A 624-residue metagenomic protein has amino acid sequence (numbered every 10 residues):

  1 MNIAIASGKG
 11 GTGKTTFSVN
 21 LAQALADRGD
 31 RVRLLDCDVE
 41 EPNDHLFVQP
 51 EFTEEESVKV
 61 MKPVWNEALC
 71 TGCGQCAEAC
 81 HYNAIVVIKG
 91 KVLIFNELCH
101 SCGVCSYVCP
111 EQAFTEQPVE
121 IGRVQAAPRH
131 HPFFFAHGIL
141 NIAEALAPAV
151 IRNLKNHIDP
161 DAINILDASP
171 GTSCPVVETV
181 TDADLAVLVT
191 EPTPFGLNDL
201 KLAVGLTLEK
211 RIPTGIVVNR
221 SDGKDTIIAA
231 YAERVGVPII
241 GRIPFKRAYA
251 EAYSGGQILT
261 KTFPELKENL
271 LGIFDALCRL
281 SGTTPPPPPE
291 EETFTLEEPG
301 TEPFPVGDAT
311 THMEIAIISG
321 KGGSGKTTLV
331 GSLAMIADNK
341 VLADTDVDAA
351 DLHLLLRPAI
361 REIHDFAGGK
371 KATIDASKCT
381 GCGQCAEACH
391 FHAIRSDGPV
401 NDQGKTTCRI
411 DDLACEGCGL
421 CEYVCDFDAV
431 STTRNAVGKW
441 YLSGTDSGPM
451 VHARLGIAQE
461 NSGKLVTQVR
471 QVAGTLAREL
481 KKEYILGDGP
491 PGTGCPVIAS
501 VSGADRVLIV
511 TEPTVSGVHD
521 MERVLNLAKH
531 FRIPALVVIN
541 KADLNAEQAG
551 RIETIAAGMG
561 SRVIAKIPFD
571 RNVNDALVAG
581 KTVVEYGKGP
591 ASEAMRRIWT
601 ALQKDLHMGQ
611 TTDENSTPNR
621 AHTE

Functional and structural regions predicted by a protein language model:
M1-R28, G307-A337: Walker A (P-loop) phosphate-binding motif
D30-D44, P118-G122, N339-H353, T433-K439: Short beta-strand-centered segment that lines the nucleotide-binding/catalytic pocket of NTP-utilizing
Q49-E67, R357-A376: N-terminal glycine-rich dinucleotide-binding loop that anchors FAD/FMN and/or NAD(P) in oxidoreductases
Q75-L93, V104-E120, Q384-I410, L420-A436: Iron-sulfur cluster-binding cysteine motifs and their immediate structural context in ferredoxin-like electron-transfer
L98-A127, P132, H137, A414-S447 (+1 more regions): Hydrophobic alpha-helical segments and helix pairs
E111, P118-A126, P148-A149, N153-F245 (+6 more regions): Conserved catalytic-core segment of NTP-binding enzymes
H137-A145, R454-G463, V515: Flexible beta-alpha connector loops of hexameric P-loop NTPases
L206-H312, L527-E624: C-terminal lobe/tail of nucleotide-utilizing enzymes
